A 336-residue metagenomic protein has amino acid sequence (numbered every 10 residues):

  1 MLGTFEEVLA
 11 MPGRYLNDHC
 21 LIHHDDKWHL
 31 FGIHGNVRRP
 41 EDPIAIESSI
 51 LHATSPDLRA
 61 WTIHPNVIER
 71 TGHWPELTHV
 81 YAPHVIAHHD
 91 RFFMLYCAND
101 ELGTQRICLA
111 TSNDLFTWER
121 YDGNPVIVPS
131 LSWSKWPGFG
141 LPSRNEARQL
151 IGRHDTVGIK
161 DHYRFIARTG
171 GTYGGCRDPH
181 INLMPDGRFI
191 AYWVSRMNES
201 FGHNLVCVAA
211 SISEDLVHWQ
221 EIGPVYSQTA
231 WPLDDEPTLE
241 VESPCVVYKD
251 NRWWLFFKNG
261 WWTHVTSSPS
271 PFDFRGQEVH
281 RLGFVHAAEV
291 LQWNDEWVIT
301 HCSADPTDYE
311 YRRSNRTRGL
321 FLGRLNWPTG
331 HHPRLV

Functional and structural regions predicted by a protein language model:
M1-V336: Carbohydrate-active catalytic/glycan-binding domains of CAZyme proteins, especially the secreted or lumenal ectodomains
